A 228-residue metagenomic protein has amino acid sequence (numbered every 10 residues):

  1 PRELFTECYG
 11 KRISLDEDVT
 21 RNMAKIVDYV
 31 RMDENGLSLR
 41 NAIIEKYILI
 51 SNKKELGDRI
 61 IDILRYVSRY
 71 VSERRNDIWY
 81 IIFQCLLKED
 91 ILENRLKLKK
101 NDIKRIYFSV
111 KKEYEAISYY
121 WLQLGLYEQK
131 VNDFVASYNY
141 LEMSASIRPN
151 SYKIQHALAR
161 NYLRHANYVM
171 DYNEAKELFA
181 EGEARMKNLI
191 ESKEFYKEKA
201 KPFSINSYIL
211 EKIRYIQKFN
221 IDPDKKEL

Functional and structural regions predicted by a protein language model:
R2-E128, F134-V135, S144: C-terminal leucine-rich, beta-strand-based interaction scaffolds used for sensing/assembly
D90, E128, Y162, V169 (+2 more regions): Residue at a conserved register position within TPR or TPR-like alpha-solenoid repeats
K97, V131, H165, V169-Y172 (+1 more regions): Structural motif corresponding to the intra-repeat A-B loop/turn of tetratricopeptide repeats
Y107-F108, L141, F179, M186: Hydrophobic/aromatic packing residues within the alpha-helices of TPR/SEL1-like helical repeat arrays
Y114-E115, P149, E194-F195: Short coil turns that delineate tetratricopeptide repeat
Y120, I154, F195-P202: TPR alpha-solenoid repeat register
Q123, A157-R160, R164, I205-R214: "A position-specific structural signal for the A-helix of alpha-solenoid helical repeats
